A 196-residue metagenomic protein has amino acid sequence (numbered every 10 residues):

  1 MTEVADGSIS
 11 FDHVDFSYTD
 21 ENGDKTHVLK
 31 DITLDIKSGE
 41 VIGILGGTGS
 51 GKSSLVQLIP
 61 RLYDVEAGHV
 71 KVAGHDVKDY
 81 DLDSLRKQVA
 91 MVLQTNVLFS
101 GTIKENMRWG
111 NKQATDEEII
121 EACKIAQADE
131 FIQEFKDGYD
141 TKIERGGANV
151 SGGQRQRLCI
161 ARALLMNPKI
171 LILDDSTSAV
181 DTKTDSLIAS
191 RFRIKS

Functional and structural regions predicted by a protein language model:
T2-S196: ABC-type nucleotide-binding domain
